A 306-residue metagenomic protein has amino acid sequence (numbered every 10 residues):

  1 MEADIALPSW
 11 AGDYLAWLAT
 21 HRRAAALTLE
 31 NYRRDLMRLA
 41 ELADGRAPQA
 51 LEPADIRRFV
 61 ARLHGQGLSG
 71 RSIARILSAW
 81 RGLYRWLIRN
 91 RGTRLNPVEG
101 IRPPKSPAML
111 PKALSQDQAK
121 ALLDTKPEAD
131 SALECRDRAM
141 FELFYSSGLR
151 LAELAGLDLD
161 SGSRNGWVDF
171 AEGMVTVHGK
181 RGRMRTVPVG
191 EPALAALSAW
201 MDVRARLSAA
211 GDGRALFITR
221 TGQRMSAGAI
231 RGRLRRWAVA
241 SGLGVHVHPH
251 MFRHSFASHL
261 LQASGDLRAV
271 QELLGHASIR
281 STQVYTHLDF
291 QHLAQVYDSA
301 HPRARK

Functional and structural regions predicted by a protein language model:
M1-K306: Conserved catalytic core of the tyrosine transesterase superfamily
